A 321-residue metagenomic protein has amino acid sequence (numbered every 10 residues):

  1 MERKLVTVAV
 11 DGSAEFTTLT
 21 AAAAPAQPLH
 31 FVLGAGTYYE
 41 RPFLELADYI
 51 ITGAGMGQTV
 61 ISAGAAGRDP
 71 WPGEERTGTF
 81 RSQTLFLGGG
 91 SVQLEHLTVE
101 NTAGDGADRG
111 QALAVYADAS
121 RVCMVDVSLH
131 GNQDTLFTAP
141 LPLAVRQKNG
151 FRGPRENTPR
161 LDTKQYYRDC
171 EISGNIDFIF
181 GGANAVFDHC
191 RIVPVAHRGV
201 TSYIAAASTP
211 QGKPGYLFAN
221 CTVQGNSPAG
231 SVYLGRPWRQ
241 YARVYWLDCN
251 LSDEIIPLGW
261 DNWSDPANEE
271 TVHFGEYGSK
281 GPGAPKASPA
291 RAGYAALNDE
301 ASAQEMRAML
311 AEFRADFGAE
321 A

Functional and structural regions predicted by a protein language model:
E2-A321: Sequence-level preference for short, compositionally simple segments enriched in small aliphatic or small polar residues
